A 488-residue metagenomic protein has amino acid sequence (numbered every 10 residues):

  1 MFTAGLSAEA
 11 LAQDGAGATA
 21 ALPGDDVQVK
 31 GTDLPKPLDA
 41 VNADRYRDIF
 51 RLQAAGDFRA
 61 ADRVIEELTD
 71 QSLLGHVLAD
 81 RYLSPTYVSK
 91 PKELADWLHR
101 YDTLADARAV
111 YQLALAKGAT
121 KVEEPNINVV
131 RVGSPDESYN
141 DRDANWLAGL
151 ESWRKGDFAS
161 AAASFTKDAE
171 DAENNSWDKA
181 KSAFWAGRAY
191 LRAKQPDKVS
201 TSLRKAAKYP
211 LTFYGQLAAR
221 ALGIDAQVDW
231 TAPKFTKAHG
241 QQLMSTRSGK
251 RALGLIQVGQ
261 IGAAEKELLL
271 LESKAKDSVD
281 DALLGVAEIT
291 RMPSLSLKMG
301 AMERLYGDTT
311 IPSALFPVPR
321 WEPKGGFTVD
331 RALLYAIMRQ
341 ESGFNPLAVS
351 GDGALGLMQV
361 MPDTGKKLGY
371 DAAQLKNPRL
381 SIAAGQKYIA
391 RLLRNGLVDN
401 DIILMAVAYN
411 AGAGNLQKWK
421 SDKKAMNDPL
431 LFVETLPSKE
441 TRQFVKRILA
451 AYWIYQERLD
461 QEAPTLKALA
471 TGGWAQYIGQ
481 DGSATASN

Functional and structural regions predicted by a protein language model:
F2-A10: C-terminal segment of classical bacterial N-terminal signal peptides
A10-N42, E123-A144, W474-N488: Compositionally biased, proline/threonine/alanine/serine-rich low-complexity intrinsically disordered stretches
P37, D70, T103, N174-N175 (+2 more regions): Short coil/turn linker motifs that delimit alpha-helical repeat modules in TPR/alpha-solenoid proteins
A43-A60, D143-S160, M244-L270: Alpha-helical segment of the N-proximal tetratricopeptide repeat
Y46, A79, Q112, W146 (+3 more regions): TPR/TPR-like alpha-solenoid signature
Q71, H76-S84, V88-A107, Q112-L113 (+9 more regions): Catalytic glycan-binding domains that act on GlcNAc-containing polysaccharides
